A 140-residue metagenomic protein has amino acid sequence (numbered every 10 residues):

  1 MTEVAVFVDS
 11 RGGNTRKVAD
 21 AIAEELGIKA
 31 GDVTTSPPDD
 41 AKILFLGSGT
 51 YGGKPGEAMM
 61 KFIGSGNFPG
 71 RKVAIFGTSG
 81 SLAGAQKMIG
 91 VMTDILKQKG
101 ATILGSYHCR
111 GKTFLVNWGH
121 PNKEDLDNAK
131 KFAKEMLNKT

Functional and structural regions predicted by a protein language model:
E3-T35, D40-T140: FMN-binding flavodoxin-like domain, especially the glycine-rich phosphate-binding loop
